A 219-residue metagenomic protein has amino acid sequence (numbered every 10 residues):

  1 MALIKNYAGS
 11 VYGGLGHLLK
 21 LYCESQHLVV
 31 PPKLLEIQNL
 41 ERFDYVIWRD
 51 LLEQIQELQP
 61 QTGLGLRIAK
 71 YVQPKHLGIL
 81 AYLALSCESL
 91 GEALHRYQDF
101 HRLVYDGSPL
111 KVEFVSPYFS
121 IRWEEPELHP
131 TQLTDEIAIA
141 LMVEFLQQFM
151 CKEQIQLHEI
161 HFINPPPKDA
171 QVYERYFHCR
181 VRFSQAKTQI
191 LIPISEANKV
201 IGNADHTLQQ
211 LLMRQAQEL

Functional and structural regions predicted by a protein language model:
M1-P117: N-terminal low-complexity or simple alpha-helical regulatory segments that function as activation/interaction modules
L3-Y7, E127-P130, L219: A ubiquitous short alpha-helical element
Q38-I47, H76, E125, H161-R175: Short, mixed-charge aromatic SLiMs
G78-L83, E124-L128, A197-N198, Q217: Short hinge/gating elements
E88-A170: Long, amphipathic alpha-helical coupling/dimerization segments that relay conformational signals between
V172-L219: Extended mid-to-C-terminal alpha-helical interaction segments
